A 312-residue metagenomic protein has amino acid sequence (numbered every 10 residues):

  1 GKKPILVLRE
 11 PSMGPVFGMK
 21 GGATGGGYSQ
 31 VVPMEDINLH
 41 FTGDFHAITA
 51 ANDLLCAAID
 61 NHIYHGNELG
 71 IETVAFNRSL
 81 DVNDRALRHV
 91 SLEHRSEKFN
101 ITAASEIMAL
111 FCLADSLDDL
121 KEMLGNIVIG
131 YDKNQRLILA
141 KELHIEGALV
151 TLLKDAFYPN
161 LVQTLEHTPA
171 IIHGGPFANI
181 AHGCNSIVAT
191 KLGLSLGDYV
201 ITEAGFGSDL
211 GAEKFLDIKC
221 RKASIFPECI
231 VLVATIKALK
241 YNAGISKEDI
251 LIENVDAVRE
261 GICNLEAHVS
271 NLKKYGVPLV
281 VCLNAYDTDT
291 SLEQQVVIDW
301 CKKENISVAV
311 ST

Functional and structural regions predicted by a protein language model:
G1-T312: Flexible phosphate-sensing "switch/lid" loops adjacent to ATP/NTP-binding sites across phosphate-transfer
